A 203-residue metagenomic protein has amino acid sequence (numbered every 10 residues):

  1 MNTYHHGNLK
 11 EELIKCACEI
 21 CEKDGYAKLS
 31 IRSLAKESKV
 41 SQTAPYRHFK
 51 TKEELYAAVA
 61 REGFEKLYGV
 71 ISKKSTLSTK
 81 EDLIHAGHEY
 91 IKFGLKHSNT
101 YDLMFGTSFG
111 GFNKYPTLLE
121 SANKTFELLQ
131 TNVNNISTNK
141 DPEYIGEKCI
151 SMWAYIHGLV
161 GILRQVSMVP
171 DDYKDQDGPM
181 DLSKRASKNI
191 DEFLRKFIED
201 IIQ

Functional and structural regions predicted by a protein language model:
M1-N8, Q203: N-terminal intrinsically disordered/low-complexity leader segments
E12, C16, K23-E54, A58: Helix-turn-helix
E12-E19, E37, E54-L77, E81 (+8 more regions): Alpha-helical structural segments
S72, N113-T138, G146-I150, S183-E199: Amphipathic alpha-helical packing segments from all-alpha helical-bundle domains
I84-G106, W153-R164: Helical hydrophobic small-molecule/effector-binding pocket
F105-F112, D172-K174: Short linear capping/connector segments at secondary-structure termini
L118, K174-M180: Non-cytosolic membrane-interface motifs at loop->transmembrane helix junctions
T131, M152-Y173, K196-Q203: Amphipathic C-terminal alpha-helical segment
